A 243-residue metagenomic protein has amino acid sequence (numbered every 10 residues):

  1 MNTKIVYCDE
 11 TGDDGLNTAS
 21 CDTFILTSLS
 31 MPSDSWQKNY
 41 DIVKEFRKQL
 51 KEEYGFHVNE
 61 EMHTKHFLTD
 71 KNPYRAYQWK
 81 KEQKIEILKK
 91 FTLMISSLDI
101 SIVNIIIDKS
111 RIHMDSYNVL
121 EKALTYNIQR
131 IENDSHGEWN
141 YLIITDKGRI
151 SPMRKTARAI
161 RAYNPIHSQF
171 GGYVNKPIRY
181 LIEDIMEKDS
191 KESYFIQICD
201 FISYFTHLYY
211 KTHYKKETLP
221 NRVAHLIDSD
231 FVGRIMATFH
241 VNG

Functional and structural regions predicted by a protein language model:
M1-G243: Phosphate-ester processing/binding pockets and catalytic centers
